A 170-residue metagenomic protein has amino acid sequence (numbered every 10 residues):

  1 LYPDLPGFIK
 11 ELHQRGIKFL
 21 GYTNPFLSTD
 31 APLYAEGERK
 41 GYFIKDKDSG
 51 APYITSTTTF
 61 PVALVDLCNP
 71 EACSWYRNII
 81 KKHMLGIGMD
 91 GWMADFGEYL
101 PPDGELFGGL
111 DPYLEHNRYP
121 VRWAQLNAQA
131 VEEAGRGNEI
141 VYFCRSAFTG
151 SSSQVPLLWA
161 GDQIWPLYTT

Functional and structural regions predicted by a protein language model:
L1-T170: Catalytic-domain carbohydrate-binding cleft regions of carbohydrate-active enzymes
